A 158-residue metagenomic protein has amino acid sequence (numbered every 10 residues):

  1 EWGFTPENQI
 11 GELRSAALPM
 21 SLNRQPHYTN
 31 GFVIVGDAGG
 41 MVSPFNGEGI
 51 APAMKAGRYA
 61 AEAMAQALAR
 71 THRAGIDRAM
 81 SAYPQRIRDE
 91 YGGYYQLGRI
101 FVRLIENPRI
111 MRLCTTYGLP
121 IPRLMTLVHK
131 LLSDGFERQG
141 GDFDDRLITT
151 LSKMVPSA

Functional and structural regions predicted by a protein language model:
E1-M64, A69: FAD/FMN-dependent oxidoreductases across multiple families
A65-A158: C-terminal helical "tail/cap" subdomain of flavin- and related membrane-associated enzymes
